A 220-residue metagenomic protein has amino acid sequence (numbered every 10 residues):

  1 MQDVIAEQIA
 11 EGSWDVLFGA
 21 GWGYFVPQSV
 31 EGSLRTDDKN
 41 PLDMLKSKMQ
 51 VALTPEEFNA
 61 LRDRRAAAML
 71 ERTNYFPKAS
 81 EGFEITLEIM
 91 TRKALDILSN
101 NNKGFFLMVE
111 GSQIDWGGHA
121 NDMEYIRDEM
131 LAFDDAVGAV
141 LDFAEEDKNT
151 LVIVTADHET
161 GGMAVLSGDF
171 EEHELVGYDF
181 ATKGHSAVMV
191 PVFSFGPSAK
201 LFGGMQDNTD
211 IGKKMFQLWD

Functional and structural regions predicted by a protein language model:
M1-D220: A post-motif C-terminal structural segment
